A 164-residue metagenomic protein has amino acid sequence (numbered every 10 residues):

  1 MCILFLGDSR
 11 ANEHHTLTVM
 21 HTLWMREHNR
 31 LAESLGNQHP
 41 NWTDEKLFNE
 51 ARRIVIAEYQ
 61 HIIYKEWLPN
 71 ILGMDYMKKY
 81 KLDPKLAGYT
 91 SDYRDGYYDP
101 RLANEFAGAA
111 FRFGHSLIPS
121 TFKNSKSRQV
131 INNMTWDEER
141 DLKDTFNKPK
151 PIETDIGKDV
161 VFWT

Functional and structural regions predicted by a protein language model:
M1-T164: Long, well-ordered alpha/beta core segments of mature domains
